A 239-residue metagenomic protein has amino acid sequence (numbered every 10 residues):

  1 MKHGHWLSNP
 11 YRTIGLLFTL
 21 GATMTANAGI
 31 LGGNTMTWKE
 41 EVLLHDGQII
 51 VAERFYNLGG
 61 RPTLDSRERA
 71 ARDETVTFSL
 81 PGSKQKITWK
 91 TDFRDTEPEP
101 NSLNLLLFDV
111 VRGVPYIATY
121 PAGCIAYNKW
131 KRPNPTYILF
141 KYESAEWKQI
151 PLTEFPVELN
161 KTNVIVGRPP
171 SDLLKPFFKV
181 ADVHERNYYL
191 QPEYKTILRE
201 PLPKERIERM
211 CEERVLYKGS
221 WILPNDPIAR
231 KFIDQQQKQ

Functional and structural regions predicted by a protein language model:
K2-I14: Bacterial N-terminal signal peptides that target proteins for export
H3, A22-A26: Compositionally biased non-globular segments, especially hydrophobic aliphatic-rich helices of signal peptides
G4-W6, W38, W89, W130 (+2 more regions): A residue-identity detector for tryptophan
T13-T23: Bacterial N-terminal signal peptides
A26-K84: N-terminal export/targeting and maturation segments
A28, V110-Q239: Acidic, small-residue rich beta-repeat scaffolds with periodic aromatic anchors
G60-Q149: Structured domain cores in non-transmembrane regions
